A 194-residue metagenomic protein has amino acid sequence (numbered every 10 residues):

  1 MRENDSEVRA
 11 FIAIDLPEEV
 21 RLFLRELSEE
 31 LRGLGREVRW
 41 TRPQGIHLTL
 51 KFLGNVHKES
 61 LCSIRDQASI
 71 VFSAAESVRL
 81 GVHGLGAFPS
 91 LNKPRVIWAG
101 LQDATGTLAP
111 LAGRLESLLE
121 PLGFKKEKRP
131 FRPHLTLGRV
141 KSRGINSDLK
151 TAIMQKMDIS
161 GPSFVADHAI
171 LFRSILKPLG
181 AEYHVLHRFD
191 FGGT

Functional and structural regions predicted by a protein language model:
M1-T194: Histidine-dependent nucleotide/RNA phosphoesterase domain, centered on the 2H-phosphoesterase fold with its duplicated
